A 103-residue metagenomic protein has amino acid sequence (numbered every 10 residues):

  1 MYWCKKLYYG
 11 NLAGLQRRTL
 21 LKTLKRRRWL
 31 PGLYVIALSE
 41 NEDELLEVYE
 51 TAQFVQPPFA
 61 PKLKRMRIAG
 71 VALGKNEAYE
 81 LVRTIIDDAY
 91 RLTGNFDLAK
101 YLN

Functional and structural regions predicted by a protein language model:
M1-R26: Negatively charged, low-complexity tracts enriched in Asp/Glu with abundant Ser/Thr
K6-L7, G32, A99: Intrinsically disordered, low-complexity segments enriched in small/polar residues
Y9, L15, E44, Y79-E80: Residues in flexible loops and secondary-structure boundaries
R18-L20, A52-V55, L98: Short secondary-structure boundary micro-motifs
K22, F59-P61, N103: Hydrophobic alpha-helical segments, principally membrane-spanning helices and signal/leader peptides
W29-M66: Short aromatic-glycine-(Arg/Gly/Cys) micro-motifs in beta-strand/loop hairpins
L63-N103: Short, compact, well-ordered microdomains
